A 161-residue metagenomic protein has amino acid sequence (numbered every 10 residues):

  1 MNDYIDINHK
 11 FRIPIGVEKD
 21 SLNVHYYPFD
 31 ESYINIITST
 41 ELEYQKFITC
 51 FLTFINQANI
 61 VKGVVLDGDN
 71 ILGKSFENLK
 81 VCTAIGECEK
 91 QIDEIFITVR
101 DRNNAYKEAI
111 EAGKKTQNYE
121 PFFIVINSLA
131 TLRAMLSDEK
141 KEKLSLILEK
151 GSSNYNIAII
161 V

Functional and structural regions predicted by a protein language model:
D3-V161: P-loop NTPase catalytic phosphate-binding loop
